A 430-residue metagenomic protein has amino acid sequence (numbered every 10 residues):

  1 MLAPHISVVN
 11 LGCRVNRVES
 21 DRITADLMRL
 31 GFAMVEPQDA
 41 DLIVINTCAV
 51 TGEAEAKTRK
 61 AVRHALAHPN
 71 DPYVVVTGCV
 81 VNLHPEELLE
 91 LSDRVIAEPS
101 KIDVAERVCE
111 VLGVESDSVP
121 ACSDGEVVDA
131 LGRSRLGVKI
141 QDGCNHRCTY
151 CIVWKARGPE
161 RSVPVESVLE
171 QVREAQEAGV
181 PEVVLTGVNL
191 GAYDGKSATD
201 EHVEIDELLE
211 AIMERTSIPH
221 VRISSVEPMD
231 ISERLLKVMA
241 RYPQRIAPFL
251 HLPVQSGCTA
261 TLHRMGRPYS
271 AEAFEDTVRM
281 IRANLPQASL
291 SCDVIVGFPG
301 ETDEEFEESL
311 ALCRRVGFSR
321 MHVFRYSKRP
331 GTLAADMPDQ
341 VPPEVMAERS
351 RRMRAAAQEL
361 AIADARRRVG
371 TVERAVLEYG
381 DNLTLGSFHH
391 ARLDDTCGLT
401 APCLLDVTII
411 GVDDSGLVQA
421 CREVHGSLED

Functional and structural regions predicted by a protein language model:
M1-D194, E201-E204, K237, L250 (+5 more regions): Proteins enriched for Cys/Gly/acidic motifs involved in redox and nucleic-acid/cofactor modification
N10, G187, S225, V254-S256 (+7 more regions): Active-site proximal loops enriched in glycine and acidic residues that flank catalytic Cys/His/Asp and coordinate
V74-V75, L83, E177-D303: Conserved SAM/AdoMet-binding glycine-rich loop
I102, H146, G191, T259-A260 (+2 more regions): Glycine-centered loop/turn positions within well-structured domains that cap or flank conserved ligand/cofactor-binding
L131-S134, C144-H146, S256, A288 (+3 more regions): Short flexible coil/turn linkers enriched for glycine and charged/polar residues that connect secondary-structure
L252, D293, C313, M321 (+2 more regions): Hydrophobic, well-ordered secondary-structure elements that form the walls of internal hydrophobic environments
E301, G317-F318: Contiguous mid-protein beta-loop-alpha structural module that forms a pocket-lining wall or clamp of enzyme active
D336-D430: Terminal RNA-binding accessory module
